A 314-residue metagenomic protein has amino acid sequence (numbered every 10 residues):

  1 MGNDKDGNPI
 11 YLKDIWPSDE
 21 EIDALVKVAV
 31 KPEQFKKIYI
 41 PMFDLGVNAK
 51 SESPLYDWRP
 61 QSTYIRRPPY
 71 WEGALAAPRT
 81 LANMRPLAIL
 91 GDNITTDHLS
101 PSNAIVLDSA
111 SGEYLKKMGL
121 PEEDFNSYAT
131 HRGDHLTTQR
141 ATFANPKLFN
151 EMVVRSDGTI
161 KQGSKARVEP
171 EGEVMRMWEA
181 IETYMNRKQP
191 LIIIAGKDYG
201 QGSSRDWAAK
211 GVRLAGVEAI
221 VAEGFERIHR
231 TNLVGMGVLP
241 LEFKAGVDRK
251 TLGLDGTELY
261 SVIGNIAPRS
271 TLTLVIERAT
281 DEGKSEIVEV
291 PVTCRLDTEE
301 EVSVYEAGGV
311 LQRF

Functional and structural regions predicted by a protein language model:
M1-F314: Fe-S-dependent hydro-lyases/dehydratases of central metabolism
